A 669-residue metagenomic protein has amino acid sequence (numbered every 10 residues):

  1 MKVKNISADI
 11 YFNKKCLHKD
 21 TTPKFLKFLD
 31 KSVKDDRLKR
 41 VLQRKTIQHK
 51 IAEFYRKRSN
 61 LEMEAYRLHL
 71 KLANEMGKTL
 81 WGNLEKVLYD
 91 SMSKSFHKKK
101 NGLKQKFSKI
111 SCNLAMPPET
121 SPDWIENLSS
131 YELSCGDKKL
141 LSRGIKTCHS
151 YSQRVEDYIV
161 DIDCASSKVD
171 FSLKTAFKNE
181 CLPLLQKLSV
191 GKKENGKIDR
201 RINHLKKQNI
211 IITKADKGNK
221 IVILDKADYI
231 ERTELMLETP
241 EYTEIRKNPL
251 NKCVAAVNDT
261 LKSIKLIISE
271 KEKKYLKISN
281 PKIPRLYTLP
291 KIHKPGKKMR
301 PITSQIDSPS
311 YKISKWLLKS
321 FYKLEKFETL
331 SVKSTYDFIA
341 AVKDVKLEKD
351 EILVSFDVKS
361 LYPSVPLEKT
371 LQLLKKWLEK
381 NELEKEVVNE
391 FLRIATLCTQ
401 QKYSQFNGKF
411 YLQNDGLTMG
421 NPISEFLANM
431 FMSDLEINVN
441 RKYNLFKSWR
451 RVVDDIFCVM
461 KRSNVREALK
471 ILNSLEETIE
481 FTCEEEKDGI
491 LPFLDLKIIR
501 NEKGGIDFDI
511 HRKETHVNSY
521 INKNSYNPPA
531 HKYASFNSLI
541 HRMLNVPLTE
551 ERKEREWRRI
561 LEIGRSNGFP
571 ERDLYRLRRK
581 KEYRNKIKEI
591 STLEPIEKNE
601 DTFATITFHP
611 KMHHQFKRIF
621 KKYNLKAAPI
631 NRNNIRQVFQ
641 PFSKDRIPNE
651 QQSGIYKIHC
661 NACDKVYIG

Functional and structural regions predicted by a protein language model:
M1-I668: Charged structural interfaces that engage phosphate-rich ligands and support phosphoryl-transfer chemistry
